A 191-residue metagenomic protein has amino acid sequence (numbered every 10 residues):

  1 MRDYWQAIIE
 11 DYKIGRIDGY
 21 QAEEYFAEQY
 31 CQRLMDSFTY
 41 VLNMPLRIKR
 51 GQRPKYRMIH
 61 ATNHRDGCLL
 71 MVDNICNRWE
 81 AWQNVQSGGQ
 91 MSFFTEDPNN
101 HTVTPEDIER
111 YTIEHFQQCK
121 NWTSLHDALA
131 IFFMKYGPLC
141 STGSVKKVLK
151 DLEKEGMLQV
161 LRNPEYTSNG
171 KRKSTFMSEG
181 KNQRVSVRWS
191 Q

Functional and structural regions predicted by a protein language model:
M1-H126, A130-Q191: Class I S-adenosyl-L-methionine-dependent methyltransferase catalytic core
